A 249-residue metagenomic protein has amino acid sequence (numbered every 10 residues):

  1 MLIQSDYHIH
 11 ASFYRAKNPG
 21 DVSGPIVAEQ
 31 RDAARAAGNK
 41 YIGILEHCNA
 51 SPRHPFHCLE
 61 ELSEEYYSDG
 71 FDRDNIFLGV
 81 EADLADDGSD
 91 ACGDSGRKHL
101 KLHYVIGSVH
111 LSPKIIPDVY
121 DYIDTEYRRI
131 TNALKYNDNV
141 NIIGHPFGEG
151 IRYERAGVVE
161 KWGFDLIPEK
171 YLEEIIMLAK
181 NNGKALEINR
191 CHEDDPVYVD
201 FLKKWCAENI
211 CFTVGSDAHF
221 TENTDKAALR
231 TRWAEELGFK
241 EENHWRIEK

Functional and structural regions predicted by a protein language model:
M1-A91, Y153-L166, E174, G215 (+2 more regions): An N-terminally biased module of ancient metal coordination in phosphate/nucleic-acid-related enzymes
M1-Q4, D32-A36, L59-R73, G93-Y104 (+3 more regions): Acidic (Asp/Glu)-rich catalytic clusters
Y14-K17, L100, G107-I210, A218: Domain-core and long-helix interface of multi-subunit machines
K40-Y41, A185, C211, K240: Residue-level detector of anion-binding/catalytic polar loops
E60-L62, E160-W162, W205-C206, R230-A234: Short, hinge-like loop/turn segments at secondary-structure boundaries
D74-Y120: Hydrophobic alpha-helical segments and helix pairs
D225-K249: Mid-to-C-terminal alpha-helical segments outside catalytic/metal-binding sites
